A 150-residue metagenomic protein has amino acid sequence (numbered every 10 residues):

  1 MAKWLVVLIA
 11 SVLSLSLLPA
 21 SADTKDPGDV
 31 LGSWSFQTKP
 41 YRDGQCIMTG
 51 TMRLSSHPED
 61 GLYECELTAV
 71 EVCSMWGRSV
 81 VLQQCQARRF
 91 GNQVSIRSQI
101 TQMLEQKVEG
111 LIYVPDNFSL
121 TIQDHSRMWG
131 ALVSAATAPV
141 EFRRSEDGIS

Functional and structural regions predicted by a protein language model:
M1-W4: Positively charged n-region of N-terminal signal peptides that target proteins for export
V6-S16: Bacterial N-terminal signal peptides
P19-T24: Boundary at the C-terminal end of the N-terminal hydrophobic targeting segment
K25-M48, Y63-L67, M128-L132: Tryptophan-anchored aromatic micro-motifs
S35-P40, E66-V72, R97-L104: Generic short beta-strand segments
G44-R89, S134: N-terminal glycine/threonine-rich, aromatic-flanked beta-hairpin/loop signature
T51, R78-S95, P115-S150: Edge beta-strand at a domain terminus
I96-F118: An anionic, turn-rich surface loop/hairpin at beta-sheet edges that serves as a generic interaction/coordination patch
